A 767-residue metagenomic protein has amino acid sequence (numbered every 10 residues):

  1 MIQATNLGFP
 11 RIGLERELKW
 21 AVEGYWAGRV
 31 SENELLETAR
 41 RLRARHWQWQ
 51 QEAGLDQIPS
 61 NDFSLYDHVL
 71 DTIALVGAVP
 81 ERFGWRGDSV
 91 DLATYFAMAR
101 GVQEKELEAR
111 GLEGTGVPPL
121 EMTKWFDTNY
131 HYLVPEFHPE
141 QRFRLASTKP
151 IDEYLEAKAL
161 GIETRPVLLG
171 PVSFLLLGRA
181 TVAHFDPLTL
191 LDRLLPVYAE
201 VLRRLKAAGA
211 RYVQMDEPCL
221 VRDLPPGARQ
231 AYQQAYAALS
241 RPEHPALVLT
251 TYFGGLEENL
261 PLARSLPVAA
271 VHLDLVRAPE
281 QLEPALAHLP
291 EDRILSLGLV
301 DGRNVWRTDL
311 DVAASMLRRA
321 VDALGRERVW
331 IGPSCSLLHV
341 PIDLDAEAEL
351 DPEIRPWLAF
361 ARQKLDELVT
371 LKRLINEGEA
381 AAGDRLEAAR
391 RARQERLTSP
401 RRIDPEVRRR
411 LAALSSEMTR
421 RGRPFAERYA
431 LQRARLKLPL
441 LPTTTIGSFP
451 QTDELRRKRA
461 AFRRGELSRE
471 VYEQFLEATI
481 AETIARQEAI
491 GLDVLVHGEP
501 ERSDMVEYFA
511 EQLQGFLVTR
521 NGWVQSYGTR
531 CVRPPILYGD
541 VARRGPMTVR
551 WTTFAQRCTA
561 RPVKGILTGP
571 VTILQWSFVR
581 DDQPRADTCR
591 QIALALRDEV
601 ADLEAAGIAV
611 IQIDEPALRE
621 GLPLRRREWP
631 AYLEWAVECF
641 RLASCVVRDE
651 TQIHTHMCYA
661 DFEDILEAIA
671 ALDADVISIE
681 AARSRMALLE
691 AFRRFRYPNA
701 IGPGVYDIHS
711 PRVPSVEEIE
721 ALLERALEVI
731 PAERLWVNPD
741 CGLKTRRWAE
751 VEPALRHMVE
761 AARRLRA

Functional and structural regions predicted by a protein language model:
M1-A767: Domain-level signal for soluble alpha/beta catalytic cores
